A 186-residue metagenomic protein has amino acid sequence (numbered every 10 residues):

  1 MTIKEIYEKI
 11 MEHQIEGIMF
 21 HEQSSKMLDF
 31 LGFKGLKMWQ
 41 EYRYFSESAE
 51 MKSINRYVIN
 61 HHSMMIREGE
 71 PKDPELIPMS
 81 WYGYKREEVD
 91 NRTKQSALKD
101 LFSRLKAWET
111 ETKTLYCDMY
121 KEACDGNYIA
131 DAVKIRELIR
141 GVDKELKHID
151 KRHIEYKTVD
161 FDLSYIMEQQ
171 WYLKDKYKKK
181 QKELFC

Functional and structural regions predicted by a protein language model:
M1-C186: Iron-associated oxidoreductase/ferritin-like identity signal
